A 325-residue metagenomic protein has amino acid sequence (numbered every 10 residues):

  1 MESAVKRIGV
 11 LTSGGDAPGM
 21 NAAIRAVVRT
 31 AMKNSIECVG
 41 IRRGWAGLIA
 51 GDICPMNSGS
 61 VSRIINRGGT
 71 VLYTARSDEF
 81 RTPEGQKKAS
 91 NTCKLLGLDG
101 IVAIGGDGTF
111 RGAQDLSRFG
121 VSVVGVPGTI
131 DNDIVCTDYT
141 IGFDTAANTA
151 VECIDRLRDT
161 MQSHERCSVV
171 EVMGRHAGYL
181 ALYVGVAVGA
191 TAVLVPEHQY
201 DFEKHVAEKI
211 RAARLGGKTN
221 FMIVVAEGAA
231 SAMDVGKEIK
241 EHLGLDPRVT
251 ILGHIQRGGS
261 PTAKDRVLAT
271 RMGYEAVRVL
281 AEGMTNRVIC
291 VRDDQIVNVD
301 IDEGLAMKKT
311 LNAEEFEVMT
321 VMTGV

Functional and structural regions predicted by a protein language model:
M1-E2, L48-I101, T109, I141-N148 (+2 more regions): Glycine-rich oxoanion-binding loops at beta->alpha junctions
E2-I49: N-terminal phosphate-binding or glycine-rich loops at protein starts, especially the Walker A/P-loop of NTPases
R7-G14, T70-A75, G100-A103, S168-E171 (+1 more regions): Short glycine-rich or small-residue beta-strand-to-loop segments that form or flank ligand, phosphate, metal/Fe-S
S13-D16, I41-G47, R76-S77, G106-G108 (+7 more regions): Short, ordered loop/turn segments at secondary-structure junctions
A22-V27, G108-V121, A181: Short Gly/Thr/Asp-enriched flexible loops that form oxyanion-binding sites at enzyme active sites
A103-G105, D115, S122, F143-D246 (+1 more regions): Accessory alpha-helical/coil subdomains and C-terminal extensions that flank or cap enzyme catalytic cores
S231, I239-V325: C-terminal non-catalytic interaction/assembly regions of soluble proteins
